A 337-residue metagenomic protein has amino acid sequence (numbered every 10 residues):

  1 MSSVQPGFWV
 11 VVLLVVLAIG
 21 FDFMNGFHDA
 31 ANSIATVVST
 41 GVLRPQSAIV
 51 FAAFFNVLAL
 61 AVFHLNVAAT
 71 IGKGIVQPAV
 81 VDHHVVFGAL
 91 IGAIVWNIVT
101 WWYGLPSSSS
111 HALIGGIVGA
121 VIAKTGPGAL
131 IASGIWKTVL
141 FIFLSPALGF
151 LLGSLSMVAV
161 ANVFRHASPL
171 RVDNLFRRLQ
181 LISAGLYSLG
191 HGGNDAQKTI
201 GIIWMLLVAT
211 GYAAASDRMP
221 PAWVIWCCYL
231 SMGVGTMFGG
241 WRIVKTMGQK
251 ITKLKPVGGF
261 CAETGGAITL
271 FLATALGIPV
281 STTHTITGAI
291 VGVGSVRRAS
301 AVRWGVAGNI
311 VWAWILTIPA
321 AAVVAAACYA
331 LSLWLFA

Functional and structural regions predicted by a protein language model:
M1-A337: Multi-pass alpha-helical transmembrane bundle typical of ion/small-solute transporters and intramembrane aspartyl
